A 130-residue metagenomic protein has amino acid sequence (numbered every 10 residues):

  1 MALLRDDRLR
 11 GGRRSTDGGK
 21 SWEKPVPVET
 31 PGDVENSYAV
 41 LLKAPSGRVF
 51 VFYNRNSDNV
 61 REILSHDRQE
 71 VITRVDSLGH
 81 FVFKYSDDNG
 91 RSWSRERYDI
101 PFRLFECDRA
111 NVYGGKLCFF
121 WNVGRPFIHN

Functional and structural regions predicted by a protein language model:
M1-N130: Asp-box/BNR beta-propeller blade signature and adjacent active/binding-site loops in extracellular glycan-interacting
